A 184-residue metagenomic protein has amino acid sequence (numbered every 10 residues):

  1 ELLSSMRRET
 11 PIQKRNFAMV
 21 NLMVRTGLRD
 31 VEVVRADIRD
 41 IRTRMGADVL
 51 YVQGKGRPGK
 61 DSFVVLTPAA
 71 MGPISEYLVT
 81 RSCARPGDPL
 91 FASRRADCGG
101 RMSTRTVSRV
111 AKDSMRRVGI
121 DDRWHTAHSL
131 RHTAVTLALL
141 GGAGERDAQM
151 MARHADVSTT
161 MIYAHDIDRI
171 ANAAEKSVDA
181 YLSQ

Functional and structural regions predicted by a protein language model:
E1-Q184: Conserved catalytic core of the tyrosine transesterase superfamily
